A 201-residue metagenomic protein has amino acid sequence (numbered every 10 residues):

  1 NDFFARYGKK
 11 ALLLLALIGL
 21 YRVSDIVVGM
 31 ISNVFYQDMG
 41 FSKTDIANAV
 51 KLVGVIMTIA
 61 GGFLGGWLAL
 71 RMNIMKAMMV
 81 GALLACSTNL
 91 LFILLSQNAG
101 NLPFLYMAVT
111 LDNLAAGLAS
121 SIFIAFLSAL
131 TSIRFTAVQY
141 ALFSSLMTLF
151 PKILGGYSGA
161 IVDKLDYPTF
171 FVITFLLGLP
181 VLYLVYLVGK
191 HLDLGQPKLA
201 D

Functional and structural regions predicted by a protein language model:
N1-L13: Juxtamembrane intracellular "pre-TM" segments in multi-pass secondary transporters
M30-N48: Short amphipathic helix-loop junctions that connect adjacent transmembrane helices in Major Facilitator Superfamily/SLC
A60-A77, V162-D163: Helix-to-loop junctions at the C-terminal end of transmembrane segments in multipass secondary transporters
L83-G100: C-terminal ends and interior cores of transmembrane alpha-helices in multi-pass membrane transporters/permeases
G117-S132: Intracellular juxtamembrane helix-capping segments at the cytosolic ends of symmetry-related transmembrane helices
L130-K164: A late C-terminal transmembrane helix in Major Facilitator Superfamily
Y157-P180: A membrane-interface helix-boundary motif in multi-pass transporters
V172-D201: Multi-pass alpha-helical transporter architecture, strongest for 12-TM Major Facilitator/SLC carriers used
